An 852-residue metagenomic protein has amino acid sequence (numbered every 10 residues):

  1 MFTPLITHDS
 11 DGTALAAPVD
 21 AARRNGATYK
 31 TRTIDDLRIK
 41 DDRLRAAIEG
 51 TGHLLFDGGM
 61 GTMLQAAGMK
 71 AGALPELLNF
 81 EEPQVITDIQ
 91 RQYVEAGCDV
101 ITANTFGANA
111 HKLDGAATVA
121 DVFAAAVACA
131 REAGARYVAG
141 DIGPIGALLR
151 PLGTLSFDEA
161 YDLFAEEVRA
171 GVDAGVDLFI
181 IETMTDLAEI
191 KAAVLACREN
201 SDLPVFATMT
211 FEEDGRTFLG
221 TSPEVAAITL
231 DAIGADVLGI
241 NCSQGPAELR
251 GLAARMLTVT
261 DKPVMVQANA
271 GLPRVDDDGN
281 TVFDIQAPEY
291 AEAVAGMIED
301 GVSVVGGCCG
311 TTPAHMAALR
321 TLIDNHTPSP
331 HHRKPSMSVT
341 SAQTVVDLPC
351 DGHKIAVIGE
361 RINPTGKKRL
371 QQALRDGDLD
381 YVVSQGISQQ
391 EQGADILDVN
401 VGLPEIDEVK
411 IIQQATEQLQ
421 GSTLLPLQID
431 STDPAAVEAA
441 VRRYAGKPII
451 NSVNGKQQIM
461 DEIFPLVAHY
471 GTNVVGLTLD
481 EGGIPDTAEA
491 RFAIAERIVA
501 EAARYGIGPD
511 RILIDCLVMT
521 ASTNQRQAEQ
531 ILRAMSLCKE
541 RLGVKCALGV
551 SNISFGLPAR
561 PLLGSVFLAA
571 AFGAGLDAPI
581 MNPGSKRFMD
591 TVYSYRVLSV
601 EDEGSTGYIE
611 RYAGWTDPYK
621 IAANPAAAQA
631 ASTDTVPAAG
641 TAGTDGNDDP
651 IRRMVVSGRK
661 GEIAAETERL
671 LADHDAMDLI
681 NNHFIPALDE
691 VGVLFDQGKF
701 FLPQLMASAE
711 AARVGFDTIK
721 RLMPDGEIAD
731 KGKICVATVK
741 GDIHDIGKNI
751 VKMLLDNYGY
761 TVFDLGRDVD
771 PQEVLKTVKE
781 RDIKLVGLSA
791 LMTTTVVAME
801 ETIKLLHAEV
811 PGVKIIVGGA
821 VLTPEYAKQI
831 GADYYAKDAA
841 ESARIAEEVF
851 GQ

Functional and structural regions predicted by a protein language model:
M1-L513, M519-Q852: Domain-level signal for soluble alpha/beta catalytic cores
